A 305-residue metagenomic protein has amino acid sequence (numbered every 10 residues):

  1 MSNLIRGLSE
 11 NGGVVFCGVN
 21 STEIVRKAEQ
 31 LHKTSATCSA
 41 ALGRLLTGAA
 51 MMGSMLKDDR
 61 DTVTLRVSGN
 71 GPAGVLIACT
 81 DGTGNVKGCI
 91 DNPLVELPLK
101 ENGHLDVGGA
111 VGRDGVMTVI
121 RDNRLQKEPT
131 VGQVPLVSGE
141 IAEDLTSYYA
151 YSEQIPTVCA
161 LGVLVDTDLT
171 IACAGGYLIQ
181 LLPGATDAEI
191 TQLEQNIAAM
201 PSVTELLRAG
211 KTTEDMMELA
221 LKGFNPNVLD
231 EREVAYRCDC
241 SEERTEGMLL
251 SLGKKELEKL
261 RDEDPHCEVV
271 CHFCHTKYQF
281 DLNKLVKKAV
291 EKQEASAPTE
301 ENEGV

Functional and structural regions predicted by a protein language model:
M1-D230, P298-V305: Interaction interfaces in information-processing and related assembly proteins
A198-V305: Cys/His-clustered metal-coordination modules, chiefly Zn-binding fingers
